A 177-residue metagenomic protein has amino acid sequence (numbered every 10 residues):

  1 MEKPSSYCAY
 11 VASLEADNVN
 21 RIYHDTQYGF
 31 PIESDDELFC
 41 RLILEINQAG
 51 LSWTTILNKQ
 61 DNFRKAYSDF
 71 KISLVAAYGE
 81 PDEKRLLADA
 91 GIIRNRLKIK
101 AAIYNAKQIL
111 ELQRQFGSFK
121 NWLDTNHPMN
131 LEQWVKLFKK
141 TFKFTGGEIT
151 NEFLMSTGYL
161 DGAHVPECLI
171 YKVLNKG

Functional and structural regions predicted by a protein language model:
M1-G177: HhH-family (HhH-GPD) DNA N-glycosylase catalytic core used in base-excision repair
